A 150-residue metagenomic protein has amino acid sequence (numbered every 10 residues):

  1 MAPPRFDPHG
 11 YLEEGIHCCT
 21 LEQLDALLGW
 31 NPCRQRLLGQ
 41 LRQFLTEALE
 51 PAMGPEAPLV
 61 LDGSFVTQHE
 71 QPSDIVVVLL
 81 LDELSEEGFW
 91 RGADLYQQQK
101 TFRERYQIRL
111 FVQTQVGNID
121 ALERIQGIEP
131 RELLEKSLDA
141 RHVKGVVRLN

Functional and structural regions predicted by a protein language model:
M1-D62, V66-S73, L81-N150: Catalytic core of pol beta-like nucleotidyltransferases
V78: Aromatic/basic-lined ligand-recognition segments that form π-stacking hydrophobic pockets flanked by Lys/Arg to engage
